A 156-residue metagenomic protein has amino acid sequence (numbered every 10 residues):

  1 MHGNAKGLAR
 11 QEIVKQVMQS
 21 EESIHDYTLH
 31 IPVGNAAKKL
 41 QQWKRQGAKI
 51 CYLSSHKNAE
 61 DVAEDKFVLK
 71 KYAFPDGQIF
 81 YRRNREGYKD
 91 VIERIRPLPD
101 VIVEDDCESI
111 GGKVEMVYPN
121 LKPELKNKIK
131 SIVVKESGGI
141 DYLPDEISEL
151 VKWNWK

Functional and structural regions predicted by a protein language model:
M1-R82: Alpha-helical substrate-recognition element adjacent to the catalytic core
K44-K49, N58-K156: C-terminal cap/substrate-recognition subdomain and adjoining C-terminal extension of metal-dependent phosphatase-like
